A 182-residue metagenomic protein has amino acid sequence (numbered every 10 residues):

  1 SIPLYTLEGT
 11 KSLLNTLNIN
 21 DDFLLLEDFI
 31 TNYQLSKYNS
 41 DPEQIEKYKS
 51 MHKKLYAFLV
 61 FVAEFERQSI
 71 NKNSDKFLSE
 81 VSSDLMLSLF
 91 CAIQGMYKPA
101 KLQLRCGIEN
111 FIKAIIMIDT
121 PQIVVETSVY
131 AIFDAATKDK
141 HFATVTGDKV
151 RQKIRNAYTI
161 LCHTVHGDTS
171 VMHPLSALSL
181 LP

Functional and structural regions predicted by a protein language model:
S1-E66, E126-P182: Long, charged low-complexity segments
K53-L87, C91: Short, contiguous, well-structured surface segments enriched in hydrophobic/aromatic residues
A63-I70, K113-Q122: Short low-complexity stretches enriched in small and charged residues
L78-D119: Short, hydrophobic, well-ordered secondary-structure elements
F90-I93, I112-T120, T159-P174: Charged/polar positions within long, soluble alpha-helices
Q94-Y97, P121-V124, A143-V145: Inter-helical turn/loop segments and adjacent helix faces that build the functional surface of alpha-helical bundle
Q103-R105, P121-Y130: "Short basic amphipathic alpha-helical interaction patches in structured regions
